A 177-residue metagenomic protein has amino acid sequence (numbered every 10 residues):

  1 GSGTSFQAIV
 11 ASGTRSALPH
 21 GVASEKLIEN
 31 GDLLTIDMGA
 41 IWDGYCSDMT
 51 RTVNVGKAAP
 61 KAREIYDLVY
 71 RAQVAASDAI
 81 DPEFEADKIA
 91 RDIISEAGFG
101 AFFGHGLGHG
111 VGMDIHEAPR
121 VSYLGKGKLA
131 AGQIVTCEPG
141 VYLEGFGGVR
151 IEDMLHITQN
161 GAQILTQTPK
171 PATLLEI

Functional and structural regions predicted by a protein language model:
G1-I177: Active-site neighborhoods and metal-handling regions in enzymes and metal-associated proteins
